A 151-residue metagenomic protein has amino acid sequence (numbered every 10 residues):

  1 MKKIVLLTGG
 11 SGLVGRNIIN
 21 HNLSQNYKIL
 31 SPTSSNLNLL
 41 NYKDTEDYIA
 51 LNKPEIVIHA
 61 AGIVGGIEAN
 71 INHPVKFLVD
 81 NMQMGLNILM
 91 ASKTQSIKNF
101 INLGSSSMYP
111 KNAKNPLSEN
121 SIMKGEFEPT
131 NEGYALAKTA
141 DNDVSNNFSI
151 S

Functional and structural regions predicted by a protein language model:
K3-Q25: N-terminal Rossmann NAD(P)H-binding glycine-rich loop of SDR-like oxidoreductase domains
T8, P32, V57-A61, F100-S106: SDR active-site strand-loop-helix element
L23, Y27-D47: Adenosine-cofactor binding site in Rossmann-like domains, unifying the SAM/SAH pocket of S-adenosylmethionine-dependent
L40, N72-M84, E128, E132 (+1 more regions): Glycine-rich NAD(P)-binding loop of the Rossmann-fold in SDR/ketoreductase-type enzymes
N41, I56, Q83-M84, N99 (+2 more regions): Conserved cofactor-binding/catalytic machinery of classical short-chain dehydrogenase/reductase
K43-M82, T94: NAD(P)H-binding glycine-rich loop region in Rossmannoid oxidoreductase-like domains and their noncatalytic homologs
L86-N131: Conserved Rossmann-fold NAD(P)-dependent oxidoreductase catalytic core, especially the SDR/UDP-sugar
P129-S151: Active-site Tyr-X1-5-Lys
